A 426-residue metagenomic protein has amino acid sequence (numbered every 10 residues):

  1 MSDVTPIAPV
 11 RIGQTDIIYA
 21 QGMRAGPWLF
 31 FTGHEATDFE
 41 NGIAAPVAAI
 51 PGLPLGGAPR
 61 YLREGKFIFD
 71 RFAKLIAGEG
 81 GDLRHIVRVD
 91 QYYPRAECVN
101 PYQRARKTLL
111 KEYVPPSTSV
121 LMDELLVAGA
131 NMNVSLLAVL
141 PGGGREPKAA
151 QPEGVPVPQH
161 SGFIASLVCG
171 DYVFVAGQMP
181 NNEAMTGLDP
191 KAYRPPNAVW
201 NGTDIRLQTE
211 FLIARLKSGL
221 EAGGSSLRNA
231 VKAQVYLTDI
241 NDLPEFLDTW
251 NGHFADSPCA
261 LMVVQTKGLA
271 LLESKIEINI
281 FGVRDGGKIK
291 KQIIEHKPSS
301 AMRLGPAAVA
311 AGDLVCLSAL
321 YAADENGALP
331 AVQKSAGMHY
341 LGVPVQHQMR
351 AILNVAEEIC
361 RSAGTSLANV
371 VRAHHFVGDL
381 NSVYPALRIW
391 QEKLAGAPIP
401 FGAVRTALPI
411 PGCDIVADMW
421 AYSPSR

Functional and structural regions predicted by a protein language model:
M1-D70, K74-A214, S218-K232, L237-N354 (+2 more regions): N-terminal presequence-like segments and the immediate start of the first folded domain
